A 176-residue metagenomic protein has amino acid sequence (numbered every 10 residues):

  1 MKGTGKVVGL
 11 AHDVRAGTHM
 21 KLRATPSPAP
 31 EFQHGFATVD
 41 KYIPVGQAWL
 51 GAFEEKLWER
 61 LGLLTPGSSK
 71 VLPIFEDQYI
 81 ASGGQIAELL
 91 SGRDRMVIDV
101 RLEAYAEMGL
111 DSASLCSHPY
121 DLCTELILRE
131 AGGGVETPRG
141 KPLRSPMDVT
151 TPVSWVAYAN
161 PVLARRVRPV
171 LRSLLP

Functional and structural regions predicted by a protein language model:
K2-P176: An extended, acidic
